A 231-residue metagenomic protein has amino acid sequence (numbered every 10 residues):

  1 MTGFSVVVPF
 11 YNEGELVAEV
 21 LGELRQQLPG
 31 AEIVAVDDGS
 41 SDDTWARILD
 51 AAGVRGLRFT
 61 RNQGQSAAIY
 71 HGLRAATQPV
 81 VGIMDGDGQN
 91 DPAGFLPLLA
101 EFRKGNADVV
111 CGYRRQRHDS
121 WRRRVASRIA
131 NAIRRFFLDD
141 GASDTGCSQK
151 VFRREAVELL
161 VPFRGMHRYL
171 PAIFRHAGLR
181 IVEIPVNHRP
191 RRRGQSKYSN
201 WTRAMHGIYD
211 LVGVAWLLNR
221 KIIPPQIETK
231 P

Functional and structural regions predicted by a protein language model:
M1, D139, F163-P231: Hydrophobic helical membrane-anchoring modules
M1-D119, E155, A172, I181-E183 (+1 more regions): Structured catalytic core of nucleotide-sugar glycosyltransferases
I69, R123, R154, R193-W201: Short secondary-structure transition/capping segments
R74, R123, K150, H167-R168: Residues that recognize and position ribonucleotide moieties
Q78, S120, V151, R191-R193: Short secondary-structure boundary/hinge segments and terminal tails
R103-V157, Y209-G213: Short, flexible, basic/aromatic active-site loop/helix in glycosyltransferases
